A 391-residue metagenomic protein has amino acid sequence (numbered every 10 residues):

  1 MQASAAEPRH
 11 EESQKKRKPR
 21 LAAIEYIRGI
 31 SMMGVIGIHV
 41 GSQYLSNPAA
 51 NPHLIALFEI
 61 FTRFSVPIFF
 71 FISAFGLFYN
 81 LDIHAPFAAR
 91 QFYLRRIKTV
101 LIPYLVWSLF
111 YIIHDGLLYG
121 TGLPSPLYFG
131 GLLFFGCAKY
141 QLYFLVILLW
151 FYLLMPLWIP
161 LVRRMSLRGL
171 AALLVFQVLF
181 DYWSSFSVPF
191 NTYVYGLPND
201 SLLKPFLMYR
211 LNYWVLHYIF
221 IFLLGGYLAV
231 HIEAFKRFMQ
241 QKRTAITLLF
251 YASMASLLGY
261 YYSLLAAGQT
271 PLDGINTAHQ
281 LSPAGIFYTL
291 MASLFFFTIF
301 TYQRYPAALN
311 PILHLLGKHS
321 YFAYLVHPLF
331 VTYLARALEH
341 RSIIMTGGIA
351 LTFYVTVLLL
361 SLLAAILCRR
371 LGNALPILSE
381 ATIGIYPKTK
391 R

Functional and structural regions predicted by a protein language model:
Q2-E12, V162, T301-H314, F330-R391: C-terminal "closing" transmembrane helix and its immediate cytosolic amphipathic cap in multi-pass membrane proteins
R17-L21, D82-L94, W158-G169, V230-T244 (+1 more regions): Membrane-interface helix-boundary motifs at transmembrane edges
A22-L81, V100-S108, A138: Functionally critical transmembrane alpha-helices in membrane proteins and complexes, commonly lining
M33-V40, L174-F186, Y251-L264, P328-L329: Aromatic-anchored segments of alpha-helical transmembrane domains
A56-V66, L133-I147, V188-I221, L257-S293: Interfacial loop-to-helix transition and helix-capping segments at the boundaries of transmembrane helices
E59-P67, L81-H114, P126-Y140, F151 (+2 more regions): Transmembrane alpha-helical segments and their boundary/interface "anchor" motifs in multi-pass integral membrane
D115-Y119, L127-N191, Y209-L223: Hydrophobic alpha-helical segments with transmembrane-like composition
H231-L315, H319: Alpha-helical transmembrane segments and terminal signal-anchor/GPI-anchor hydrophobic tails, characterized by long
